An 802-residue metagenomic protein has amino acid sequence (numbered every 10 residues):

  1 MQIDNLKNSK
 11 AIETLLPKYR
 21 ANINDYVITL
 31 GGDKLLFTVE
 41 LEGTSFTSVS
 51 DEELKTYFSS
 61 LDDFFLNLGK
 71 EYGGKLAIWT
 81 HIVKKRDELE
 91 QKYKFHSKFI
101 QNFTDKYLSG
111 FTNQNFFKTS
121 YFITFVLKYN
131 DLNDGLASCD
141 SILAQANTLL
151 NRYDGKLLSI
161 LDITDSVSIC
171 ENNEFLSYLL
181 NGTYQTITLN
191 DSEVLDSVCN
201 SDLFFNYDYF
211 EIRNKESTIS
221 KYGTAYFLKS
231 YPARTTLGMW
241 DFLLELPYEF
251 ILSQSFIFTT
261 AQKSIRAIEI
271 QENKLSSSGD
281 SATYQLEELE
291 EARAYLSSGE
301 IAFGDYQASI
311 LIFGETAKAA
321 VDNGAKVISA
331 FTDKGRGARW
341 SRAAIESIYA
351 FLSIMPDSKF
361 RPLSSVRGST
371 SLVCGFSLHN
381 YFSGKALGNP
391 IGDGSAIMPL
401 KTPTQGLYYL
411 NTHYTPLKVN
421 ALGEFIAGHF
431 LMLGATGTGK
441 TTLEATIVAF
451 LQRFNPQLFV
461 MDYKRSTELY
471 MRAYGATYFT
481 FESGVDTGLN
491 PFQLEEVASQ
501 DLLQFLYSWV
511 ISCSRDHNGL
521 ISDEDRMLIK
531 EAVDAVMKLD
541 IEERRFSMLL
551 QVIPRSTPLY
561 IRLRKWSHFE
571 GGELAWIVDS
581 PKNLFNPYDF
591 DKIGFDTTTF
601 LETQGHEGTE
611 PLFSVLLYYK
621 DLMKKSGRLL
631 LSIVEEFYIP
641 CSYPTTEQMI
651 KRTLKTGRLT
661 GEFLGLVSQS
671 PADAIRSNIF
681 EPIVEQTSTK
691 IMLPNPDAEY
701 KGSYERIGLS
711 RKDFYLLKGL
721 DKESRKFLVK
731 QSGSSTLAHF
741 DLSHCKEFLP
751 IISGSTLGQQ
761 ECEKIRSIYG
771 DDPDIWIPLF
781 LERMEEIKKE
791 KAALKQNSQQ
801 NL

Functional and structural regions predicted by a protein language model:
M1-G384: Extended, folded cores of ATP/NTP-driven motor/assembly subunits in large transport and secretion machines
T44, L54-K70, F242-L244, Y349-Y408 (+8 more regions): P-loop NTPase motor domains
T402-P403, H413, L417-A427: Phosphate-binding P-loop
M432: Hydrophobic anchor at the beta1->P-loop junction of P-loop NTPases
G437: Walker A (P-loop) phosphate-binding loop of P-loop NTPases
K440: Conserved lysine of the Walker
L443: Hydrophobic positions on the alpha1 helix immediately C-terminal to the Walker A/P-loop
I679-M692: A short helix-turn-beta junction within AAA+ P-loop NTPase domains corresponding to the substrate/partner-engaging
